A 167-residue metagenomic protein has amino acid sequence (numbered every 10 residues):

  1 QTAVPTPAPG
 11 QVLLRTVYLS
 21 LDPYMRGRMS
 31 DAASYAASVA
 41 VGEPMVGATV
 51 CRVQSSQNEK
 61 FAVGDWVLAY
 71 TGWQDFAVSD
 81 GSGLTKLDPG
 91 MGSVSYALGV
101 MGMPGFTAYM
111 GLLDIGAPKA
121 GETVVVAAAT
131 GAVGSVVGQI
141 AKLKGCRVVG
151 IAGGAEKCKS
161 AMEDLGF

Functional and structural regions predicted by a protein language model:
T2-L21, M29-W73: Glycine-rich beta-strand-centered segment in the early N-terminal region that forms part of a ligand/cofactor-binding
M25-M29, A132: Short, glycine/acidic-enriched capping/hinge loops at junctions between secondary-structure elements
R26-G27, A69-W73, G138, S160: A short, hydrophobic/aromatic-rich structural module that often spans a beta strand with its adjoining loop
R28-M29, S34, A40-G47, S95-Y96 (+3 more regions): Short, surface-exposed, polar/charged, turn-prone segments marking secondary-structure boundaries
M45-R52, K60-A128: NAD(P)H dinucleotide-binding glycine-rich loop of Rossmann-like/cofactor-binding domains, especially the beta1-alpha1
L98-F167: Mid-domain Rossmann-like dinucleotide-binding core that forms the NAD(H)/NADP(H) cofactor-binding site
